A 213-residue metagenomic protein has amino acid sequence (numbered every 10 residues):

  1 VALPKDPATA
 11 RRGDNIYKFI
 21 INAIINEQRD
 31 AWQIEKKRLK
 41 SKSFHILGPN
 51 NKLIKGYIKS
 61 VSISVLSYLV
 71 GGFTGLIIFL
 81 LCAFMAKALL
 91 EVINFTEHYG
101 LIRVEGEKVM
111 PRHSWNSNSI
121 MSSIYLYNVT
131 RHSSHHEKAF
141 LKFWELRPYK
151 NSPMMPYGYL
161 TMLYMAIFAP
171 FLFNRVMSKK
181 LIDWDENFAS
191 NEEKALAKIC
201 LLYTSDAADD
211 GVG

Functional and structural regions predicted by a protein language model:
V1-S60, V109-M177: Membrane-embedded catalytic scaffold of the fatty acid hydroxylase/desaturase
K5-G106, K180-D183, F188, E193-L202: Hydrophobic transmembrane alpha-helical segments that form the core helix bundle of multi-pass membrane enzymes
G75, L101, K138-A139, D209: Short hydrophobic/aromatic residue motifs in ordered secondary structure
Y203-A208: Conserved small/polar residues in nucleotide/adenosyl-binding loops
